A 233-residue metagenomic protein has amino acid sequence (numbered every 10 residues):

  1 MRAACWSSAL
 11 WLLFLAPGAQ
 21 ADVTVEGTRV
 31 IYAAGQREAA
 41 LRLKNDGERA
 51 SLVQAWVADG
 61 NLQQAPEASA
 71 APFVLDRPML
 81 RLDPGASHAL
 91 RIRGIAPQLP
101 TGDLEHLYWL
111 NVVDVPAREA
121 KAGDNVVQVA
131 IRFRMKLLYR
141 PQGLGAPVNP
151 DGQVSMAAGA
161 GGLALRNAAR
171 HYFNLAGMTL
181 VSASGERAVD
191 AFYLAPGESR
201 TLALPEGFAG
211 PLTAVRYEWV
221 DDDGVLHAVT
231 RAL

Functional and structural regions predicted by a protein language model:
M1-A9: Bacterial N-terminal signal peptides that target proteins for export
F14-G18: N-terminal signal peptide c-region/cleavage motif recognized by signal peptidases
A21-D46, A146-A158, A191-Y193: Beta-sheet-dominated interaction scaffolds and their linkers
L41-G47, L163-A169: Asparagine-centered strand-capping/turn motif at beta-strand->loop junctions
R49-V57, Y172-M178, V229: Short, hydrophobic/aromatic beta-strand segments
D59-S69, L175-L180: Short, basic/aromatic beta-hairpin or loop at an interaction surface
A65-Q98, S184-G210: Intrinsically disordered, low-complexity Pro/Gly/Ser/Thr-rich segments with frequent PxxP/GP/PP motifs and embedded
A96-L144, V148, A209-L233: Terminal connector regions
